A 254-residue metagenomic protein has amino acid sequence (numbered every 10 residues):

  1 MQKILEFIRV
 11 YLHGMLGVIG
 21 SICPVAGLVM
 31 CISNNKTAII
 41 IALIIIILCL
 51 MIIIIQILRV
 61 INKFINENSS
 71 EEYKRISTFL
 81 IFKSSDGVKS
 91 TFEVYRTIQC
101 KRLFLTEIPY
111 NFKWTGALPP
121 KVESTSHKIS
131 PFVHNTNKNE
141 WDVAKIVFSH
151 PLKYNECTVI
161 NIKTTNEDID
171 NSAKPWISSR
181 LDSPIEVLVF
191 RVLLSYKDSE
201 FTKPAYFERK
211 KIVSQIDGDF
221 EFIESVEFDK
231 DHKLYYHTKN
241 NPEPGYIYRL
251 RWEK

Functional and structural regions predicted by a protein language model:
M1-K63: Hydrophobic, helix-forming membrane-interacting segments
I53-K254: Lumenal/extracellular ectodomains and adaptor appendage modules of the eukaryotic vesicle/secretory system
